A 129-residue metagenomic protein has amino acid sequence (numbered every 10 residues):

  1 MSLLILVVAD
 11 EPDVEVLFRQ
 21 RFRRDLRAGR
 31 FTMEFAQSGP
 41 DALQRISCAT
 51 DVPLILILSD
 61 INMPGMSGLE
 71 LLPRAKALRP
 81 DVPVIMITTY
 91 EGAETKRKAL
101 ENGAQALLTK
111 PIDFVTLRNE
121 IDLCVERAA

Functional and structural regions predicted by a protein language model:
P12-E34: Two-component/phosphorelay signaling modules centered on CheY-like receiver
E15, E70, E91-A106, N119: Alpha4 helix (beta4-alpha4-beta5 surface) of REC/receiver domains from two-component response regulators
R19, F35-L56, A77: Acidic, metal-coordinating helix/loop segments flanking the phosphotransfer/catalytic sites of two-component signaling
Q44-S47, L69-D81, E101: Short amphipathic alpha-helix used as the core "switch/output" element in two-component signaling
L58-D60: Active-site T/S-Asp motif of two-component receiver
M63: Receiver (REC) domain active-site loop signature in two-component systems and cognate sites in sensor histidine kinases
K110: A Lys-centered signature of the CheY-like receiver
